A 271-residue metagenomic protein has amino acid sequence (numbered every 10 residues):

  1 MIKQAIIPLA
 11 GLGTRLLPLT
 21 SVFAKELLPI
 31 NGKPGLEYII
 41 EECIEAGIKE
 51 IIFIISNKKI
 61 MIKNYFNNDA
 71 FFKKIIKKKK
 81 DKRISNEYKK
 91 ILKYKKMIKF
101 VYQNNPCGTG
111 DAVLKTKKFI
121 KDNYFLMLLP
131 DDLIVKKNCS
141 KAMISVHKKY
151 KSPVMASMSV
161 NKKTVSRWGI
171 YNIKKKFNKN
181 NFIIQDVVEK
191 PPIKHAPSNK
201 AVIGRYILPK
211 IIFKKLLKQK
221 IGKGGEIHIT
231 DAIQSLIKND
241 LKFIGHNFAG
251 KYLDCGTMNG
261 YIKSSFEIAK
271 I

Functional and structural regions predicted by a protein language model:
I2-K77, C139-S140, S145: N-terminal glycine-rich phosphate-binding loop and ensuing alpha1 helix
Q4, K49-I51, M97, Y124 (+2 more regions): Residues at the starts of beta-strands that form the adenosine-phosphate
L12, D132, M258: Active-site metal-binding loops of divalent metal-dependent hydrolases
G35-I39, D111-K115, A232: Well-ordered alpha-helical segments embedded in enzymatic catalytic cores
K59-I62, L133-V135, Y252-D254: Short, active-site-adjacent cap segments at secondary-structure transitions
N64, F72-I75, K82-K174, L217-Q219: Conserved beta-loop-beta/alpha segment of the NTase-like Rossmann-fold superfamily that binds/positions NTPs
L126, S140, I144, K148 (+2 more regions): Catalytic-core segments of class I nucleotidyltransferases/pyrophosphorylases that form NMP-activated intermediates
